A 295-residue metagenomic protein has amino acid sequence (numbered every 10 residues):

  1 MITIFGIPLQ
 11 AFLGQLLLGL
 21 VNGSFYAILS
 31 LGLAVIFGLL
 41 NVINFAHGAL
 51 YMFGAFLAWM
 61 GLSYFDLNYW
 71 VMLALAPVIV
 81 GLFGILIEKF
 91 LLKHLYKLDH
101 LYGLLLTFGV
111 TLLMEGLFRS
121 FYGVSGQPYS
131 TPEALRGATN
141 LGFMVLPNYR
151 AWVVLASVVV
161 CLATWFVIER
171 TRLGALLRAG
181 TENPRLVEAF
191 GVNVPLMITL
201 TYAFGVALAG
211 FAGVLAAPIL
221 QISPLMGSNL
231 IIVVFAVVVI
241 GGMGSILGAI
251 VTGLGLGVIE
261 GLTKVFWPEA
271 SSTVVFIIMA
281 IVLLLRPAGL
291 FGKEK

Functional and structural regions predicted by a protein language model:
M1-I28, L57, N68-M72, D99-Y102 (+3 more regions): Membrane-interfacial amphipathic/re-entrant helices at transmembrane-helix boundaries
I2, A11, F90, F121 (+3 more regions): Cytosolic-side transmembrane-helix boundaries in multi-pass membrane proteins
A11-Y64, F90-K97, Y102, R185 (+1 more regions): Single transmembrane alpha-helix segments in multi-pass membrane proteins
N22, M144-I222, I246-T252: Helix-loop-helix "hairpin" substructures at the membrane interface of multi-pass membrane proteins
Y26, S30, D66-V78, Y202-V214 (+2 more regions): Transmembrane alpha-helical segments in multi-pass inner-membrane proteins
A55-W59, P77-F83, V110-F118, A156-W165 (+4 more regions): Hydrophobic core segments of alpha-helical transmembrane domains in multi-pass membrane transport and ion-translocation
D66-V110, L117, V251-T252, L256 (+1 more regions): Alpha-helical transmembrane segments within multi-pass membrane transporters and channels
F90, H94-R170, M197-L200, L262 (+3 more regions): Transmembrane helix-bundle core of multi-pass membrane transporters and related energy-transducing complexes
